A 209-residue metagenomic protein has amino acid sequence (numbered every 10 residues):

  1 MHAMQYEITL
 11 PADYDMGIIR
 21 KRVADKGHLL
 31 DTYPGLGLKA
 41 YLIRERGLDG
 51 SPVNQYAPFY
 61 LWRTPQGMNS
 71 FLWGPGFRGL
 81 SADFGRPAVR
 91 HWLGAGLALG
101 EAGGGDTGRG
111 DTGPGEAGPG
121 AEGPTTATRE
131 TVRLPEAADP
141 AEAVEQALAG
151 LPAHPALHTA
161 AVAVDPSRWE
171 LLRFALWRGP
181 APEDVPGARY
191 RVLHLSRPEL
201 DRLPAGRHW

Functional and structural regions predicted by a protein language model:
M1-Y33, G37-L38, G47-L48, G67-F71 (+1 more regions): Short S/T/G/P-rich N-terminal loop/turn motif that feeds into the first structured element of a domain
L42: Conserved residues at the C-terminal ends of beta-strands
E45-R90: Hydrophobic/aromatic-rich structural module bridging two neighboring secondary-structure elements via a short loop
